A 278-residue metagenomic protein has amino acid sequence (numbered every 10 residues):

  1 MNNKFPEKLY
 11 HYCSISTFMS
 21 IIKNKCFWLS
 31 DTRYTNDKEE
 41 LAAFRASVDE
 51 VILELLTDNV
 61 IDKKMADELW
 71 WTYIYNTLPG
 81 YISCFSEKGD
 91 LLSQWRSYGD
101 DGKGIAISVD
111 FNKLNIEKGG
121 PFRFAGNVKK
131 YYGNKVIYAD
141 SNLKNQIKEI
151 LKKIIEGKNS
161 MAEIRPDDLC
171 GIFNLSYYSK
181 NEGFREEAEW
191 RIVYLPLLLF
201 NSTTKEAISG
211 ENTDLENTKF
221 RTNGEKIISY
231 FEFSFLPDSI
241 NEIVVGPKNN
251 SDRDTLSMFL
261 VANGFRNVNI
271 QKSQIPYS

Functional and structural regions predicted by a protein language model:
M1-S278: Partner-binding and oligomerization surfaces adjacent to conserved cores of proteins that assemble macromolecular
